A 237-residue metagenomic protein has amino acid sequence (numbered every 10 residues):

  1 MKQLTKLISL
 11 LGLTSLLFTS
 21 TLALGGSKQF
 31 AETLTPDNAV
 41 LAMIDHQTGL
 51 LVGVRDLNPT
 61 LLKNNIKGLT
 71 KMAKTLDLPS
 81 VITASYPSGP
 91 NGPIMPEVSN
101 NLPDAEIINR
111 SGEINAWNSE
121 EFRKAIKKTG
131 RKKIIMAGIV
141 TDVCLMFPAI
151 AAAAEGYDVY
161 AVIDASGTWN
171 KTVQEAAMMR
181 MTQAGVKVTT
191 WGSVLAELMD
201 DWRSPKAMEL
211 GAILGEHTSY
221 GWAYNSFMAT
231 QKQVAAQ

Functional and structural regions predicted by a protein language model:
M1-L11: Bacterial N-terminal signal peptides that target proteins for export
S9-S20: Bacterial N-terminal signal peptides
A23-G25: Boundary at the C-terminal end of the N-terminal hydrophobic targeting segment
A31-T33, V54-F147, E216: Active-site alpha/beta core segments
E32-G53: Mature N-terminal segment immediately following signal peptide/propeptide cleavage in secreted/periplasmic
A105-N115, R180-G192: A glycine-rich helix N-cap at a beta->alpha junction
K133-G185: A contiguous pocket-lining binding segment that forms or flanks enzyme active sites
T190-L195, M199-Q237: Long, charged alpha-helical interface segments
